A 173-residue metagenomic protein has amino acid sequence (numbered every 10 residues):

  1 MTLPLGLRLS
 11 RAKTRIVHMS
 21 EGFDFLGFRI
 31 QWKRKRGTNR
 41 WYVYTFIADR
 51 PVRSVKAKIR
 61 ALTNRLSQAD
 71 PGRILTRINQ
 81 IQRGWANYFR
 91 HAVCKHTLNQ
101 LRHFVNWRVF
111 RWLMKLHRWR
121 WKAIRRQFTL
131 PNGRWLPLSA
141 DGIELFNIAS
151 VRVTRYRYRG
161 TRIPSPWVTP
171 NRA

Functional and structural regions predicted by a protein language model:
M1-A173: Non-catalytic terminal/accessory segments
